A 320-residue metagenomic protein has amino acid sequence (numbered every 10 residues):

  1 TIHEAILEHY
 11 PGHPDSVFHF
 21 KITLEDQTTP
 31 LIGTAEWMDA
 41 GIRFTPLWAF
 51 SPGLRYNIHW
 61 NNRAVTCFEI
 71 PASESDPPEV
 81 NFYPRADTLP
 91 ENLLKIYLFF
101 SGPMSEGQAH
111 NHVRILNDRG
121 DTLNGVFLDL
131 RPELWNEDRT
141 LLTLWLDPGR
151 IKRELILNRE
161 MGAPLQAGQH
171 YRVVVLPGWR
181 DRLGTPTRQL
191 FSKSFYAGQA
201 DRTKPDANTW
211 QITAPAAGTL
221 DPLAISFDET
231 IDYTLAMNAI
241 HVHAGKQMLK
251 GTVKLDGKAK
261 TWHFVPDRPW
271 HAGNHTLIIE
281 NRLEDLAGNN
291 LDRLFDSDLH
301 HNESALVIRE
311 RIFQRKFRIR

Functional and structural regions predicted by a protein language model:
T1-R320: Acidic, low-complexity Ser/Thr/Gly/Pro-rich repeat segments typical of extracellular/periplasmic and surface-exposed
